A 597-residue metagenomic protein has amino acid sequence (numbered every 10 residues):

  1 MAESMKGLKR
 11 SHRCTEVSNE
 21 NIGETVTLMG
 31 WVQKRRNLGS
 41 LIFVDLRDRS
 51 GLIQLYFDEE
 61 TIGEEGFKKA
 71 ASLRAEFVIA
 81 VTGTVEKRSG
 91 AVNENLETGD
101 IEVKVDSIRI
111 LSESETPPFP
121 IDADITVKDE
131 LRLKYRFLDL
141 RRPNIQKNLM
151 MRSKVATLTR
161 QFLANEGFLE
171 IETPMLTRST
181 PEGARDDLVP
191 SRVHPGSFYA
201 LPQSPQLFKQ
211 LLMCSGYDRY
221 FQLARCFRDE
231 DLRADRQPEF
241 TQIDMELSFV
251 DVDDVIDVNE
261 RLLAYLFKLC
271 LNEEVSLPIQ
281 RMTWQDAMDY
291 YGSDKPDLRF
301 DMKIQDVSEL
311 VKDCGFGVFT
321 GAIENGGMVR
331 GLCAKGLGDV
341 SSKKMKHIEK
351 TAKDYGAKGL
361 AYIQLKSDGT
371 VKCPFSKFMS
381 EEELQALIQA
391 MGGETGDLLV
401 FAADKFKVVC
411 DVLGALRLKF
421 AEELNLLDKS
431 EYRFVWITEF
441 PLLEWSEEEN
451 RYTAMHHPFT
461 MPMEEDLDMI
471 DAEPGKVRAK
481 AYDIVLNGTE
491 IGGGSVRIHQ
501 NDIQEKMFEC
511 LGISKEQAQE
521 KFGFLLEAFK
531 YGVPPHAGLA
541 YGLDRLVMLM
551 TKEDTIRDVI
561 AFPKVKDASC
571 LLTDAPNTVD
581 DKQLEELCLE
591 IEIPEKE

Functional and structural regions predicted by a protein language model:
M1-E597: Class II aminoacyl-tRNA synthetase catalytic cores and aaRS-like
